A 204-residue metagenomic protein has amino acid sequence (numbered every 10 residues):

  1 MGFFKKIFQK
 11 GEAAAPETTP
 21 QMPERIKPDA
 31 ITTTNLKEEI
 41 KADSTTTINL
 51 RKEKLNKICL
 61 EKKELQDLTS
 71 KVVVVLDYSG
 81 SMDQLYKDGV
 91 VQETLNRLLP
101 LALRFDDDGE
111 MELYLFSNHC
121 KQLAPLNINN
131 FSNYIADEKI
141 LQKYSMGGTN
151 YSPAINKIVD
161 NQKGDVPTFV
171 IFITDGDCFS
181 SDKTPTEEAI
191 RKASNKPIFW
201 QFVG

Functional and structural regions predicted by a protein language model:
M1-A13: Polybasic, Ser/Thr-rich amphipathic helices
P20-V74, S79-K87: Acidic, polar low-complexity linker/tail segments
T47, R51, K87-T94, K143-I155 (+1 more regions): Phosphate/oxyanion-binding active-site loops and adjacent basic polyanion-contact surfaces
Q66-L126, V170-I171: Von Willebrand factor
S70, T168, K196-F199: Short glycine-/polar-rich loops that comprise or flank the Walker A/P-loop and associated switch/sensor motifs
K121, S132-D165, S180: Von Willebrand factor
P167-D175: Acidic beta-strand-to-loop metal/phosphate-binding motif
D177-G204: VWA/integrin I-like adhesion module and closely mimicked acidic/polar interface patches used
